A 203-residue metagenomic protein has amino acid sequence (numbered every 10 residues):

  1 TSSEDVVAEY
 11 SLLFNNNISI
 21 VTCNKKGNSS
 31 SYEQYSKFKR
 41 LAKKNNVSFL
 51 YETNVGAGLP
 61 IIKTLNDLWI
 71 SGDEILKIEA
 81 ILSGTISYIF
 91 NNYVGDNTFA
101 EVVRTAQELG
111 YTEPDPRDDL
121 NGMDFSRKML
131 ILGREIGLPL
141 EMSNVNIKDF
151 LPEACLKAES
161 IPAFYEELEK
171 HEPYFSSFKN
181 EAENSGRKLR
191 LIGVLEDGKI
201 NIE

Functional and structural regions predicted by a protein language model:
T1-L12, G72-E74, A80, I147-D149: Short, composition-biased local secondary-structure segments
T1-S2, G56, G95, E196: Short, glycine-/Ser/Thr-/acidic-enriched flexible segments
S3-N16, K25-E52, A57-L68: Rossmann-fold NAD(P)-binding glycine/threonine-rich loop
D5-V6, Q34, T98, F125 (+1 more regions): Residue-level preference for nonpolar/small residues embedded in alpha-helices
Y10, L65, I89, F178-K179: Generic hydrophobic alpha-helical segments
K43-N46, L50-L109, M123-D124, I131-R134: Rossmann-like NAD(P)H-binding beta-loop-alpha module
N92-Y93, E101-E203: Substrate-binding/catalytic subdomain of NAD(P)-dependent oxidoreductase enzymes
